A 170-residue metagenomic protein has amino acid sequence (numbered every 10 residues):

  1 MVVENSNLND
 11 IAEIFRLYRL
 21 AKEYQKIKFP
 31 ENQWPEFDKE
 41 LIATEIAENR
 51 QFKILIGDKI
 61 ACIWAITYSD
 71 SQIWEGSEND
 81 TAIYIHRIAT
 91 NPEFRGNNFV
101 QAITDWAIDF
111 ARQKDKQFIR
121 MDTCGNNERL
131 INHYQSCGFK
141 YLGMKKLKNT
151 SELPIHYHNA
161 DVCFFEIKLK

Functional and structural regions predicted by a protein language model:
V2-R16: A short beta-loop-alpha structural element at the N-terminal edge of CoA-dependent acyl/N-acetyltransferase catalytic
R19-T44: Conserved GNAT-fold acetyl-CoA-binding loop/helix
A43-K53, C62, Y84: A short helix-loop-beta-strand connector motif used in the catalytic cores of GNAT acetyltransferases and, in some
K59-D70, Y84, A89: Conserved beta-strand in the GNAT
G76-P92: Conserved acetyl-CoA binding element of GNAT-fold acetyltransferases
T90, G96-D109, Q135-S136: Conserved acetyl-CoA-binding loop-helix of GNAT-fold acetyltransferases
Q117, C124-N126, C137, L147-K170: C-terminal "cap" of GNAT-fold acetyltransferases
Y134-M144: Conserved acetyl-CoA-binding loop of GNAT-fold acetyltransferases
